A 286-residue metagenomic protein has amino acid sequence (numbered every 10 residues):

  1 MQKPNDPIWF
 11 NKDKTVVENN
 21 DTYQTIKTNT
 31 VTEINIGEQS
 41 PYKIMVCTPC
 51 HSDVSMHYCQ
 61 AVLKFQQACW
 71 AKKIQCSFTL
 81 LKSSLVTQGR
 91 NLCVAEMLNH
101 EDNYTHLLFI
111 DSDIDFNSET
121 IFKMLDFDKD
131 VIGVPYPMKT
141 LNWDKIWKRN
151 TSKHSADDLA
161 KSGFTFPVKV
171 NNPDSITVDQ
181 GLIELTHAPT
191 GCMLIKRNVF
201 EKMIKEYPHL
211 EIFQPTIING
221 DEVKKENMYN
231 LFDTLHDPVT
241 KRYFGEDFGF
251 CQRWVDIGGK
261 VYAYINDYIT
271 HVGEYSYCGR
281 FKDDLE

Functional and structural regions predicted by a protein language model:
Q2-S84, Q88: N-proximal low-complexity "stem/linker" segments adjacent to membrane-targeting elements
K3-T22, I26-T28, G37-P41, K205-E286: C-terminal catalytic/acceptor-binding lobe
L80-K82, P135, I265: Residue-level recognition of beta-strand->loop/alpha-helix junctions
V86-R90, F164, D247: Conserved donor sugar-nucleotide recognition element shared by glycan-biosynthetic enzymes
L92-H106: Active-site nucleotide-sugar/metal-binding loop of Leloir-type enzymes
N103-D115: Short beta-strand-to-loop acidic/aromatic patch adjacent to the donor-nucleotide binding site
H106, D130-V131, V261: Short, Asp-centered acidic motifs that coordinate Mg2+ and/or phosphate in catalytic or ligand-binding sites
N117-D233: Conserved catalytic core of nucleotide-sugar-dependent glycosyltransferases
